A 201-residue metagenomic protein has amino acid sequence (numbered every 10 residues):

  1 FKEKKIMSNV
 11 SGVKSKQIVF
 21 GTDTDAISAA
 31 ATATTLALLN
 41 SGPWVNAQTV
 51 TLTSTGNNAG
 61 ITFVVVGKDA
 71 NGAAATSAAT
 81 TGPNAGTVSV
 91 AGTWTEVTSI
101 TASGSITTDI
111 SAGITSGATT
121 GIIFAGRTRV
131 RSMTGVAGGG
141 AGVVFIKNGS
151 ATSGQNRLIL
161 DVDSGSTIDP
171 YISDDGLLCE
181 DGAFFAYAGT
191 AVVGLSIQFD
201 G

Functional and structural regions predicted by a protein language model:
E3-G201: Surface-exposed, low-hydrophobicity beta-strand/loop segments enriched in small/polar/acidic residues
